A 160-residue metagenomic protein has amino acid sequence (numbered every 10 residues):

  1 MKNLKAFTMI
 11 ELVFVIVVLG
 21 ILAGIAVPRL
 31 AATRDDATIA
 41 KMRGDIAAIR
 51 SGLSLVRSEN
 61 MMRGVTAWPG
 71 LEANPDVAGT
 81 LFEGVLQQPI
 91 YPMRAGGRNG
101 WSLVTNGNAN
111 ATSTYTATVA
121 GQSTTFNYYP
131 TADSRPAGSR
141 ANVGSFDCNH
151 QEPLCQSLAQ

Functional and structural regions predicted by a protein language model:
M1-R34: N-terminal single-pass transmembrane signal-anchor helix
N3, R29-A47, N60: Aliphatic-rich helix starts adjacent to a transmembrane/signal segment
L53-P89: Short, glycine/small-hydrophobic-rich surface segments
L81, V85-N106: Long, low-complexity, serine/threonine/proline-rich intrinsically disordered regulatory regions in eukaryotic signaling
N108-T112: A short, compositionally biased
S113-Q160: Short, surface-exposed interaction loops/tails
